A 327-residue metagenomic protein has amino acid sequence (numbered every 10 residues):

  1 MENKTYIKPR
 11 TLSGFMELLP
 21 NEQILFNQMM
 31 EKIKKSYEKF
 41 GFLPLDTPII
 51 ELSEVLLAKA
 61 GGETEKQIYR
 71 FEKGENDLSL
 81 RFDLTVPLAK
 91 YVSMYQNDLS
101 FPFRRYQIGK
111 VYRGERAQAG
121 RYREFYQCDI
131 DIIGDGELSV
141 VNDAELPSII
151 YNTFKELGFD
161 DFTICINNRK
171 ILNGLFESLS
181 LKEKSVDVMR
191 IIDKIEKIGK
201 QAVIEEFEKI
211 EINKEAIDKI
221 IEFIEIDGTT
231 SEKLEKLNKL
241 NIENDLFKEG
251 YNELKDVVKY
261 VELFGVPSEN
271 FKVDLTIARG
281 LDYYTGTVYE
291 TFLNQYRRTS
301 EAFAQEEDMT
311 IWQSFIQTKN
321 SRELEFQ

Functional and structural regions predicted by a protein language model:
M1-E22, E72: Auxiliary tRNA-acceptor-end handling modules of aminoacyl-tRNA synthetases
E2, E22-F40, E51-L52, E75 (+3 more regions): Positively charged, Gly/Ser-enriched RNA/tRNA-binding surfaces
N3, L45, I49-L78: Polyanion/phosphate-binding surface patch
T47-I49, T163-K170: Acidic carboxylate-rich catalytic motifs and surrounding loops in phosphoryl-/glycosyl-chemistry enzymes
K66-E75, S180-I212, L293: Acidic, His- and aromatic-enriched active-site or binding-groove loops in soluble protein domains that engage sugars
E124-D129, I166-G174: Short, conserved phosphate-binding/catalytic loop or strand-edge motifs used in phosphoryl-/nucleotidyl-transfer
N173-K182, D282-Y289: Short glycine/threonine-rich loop-to-helix capping motif typified by GTGT followed within a few residues by an Asp-Pro
